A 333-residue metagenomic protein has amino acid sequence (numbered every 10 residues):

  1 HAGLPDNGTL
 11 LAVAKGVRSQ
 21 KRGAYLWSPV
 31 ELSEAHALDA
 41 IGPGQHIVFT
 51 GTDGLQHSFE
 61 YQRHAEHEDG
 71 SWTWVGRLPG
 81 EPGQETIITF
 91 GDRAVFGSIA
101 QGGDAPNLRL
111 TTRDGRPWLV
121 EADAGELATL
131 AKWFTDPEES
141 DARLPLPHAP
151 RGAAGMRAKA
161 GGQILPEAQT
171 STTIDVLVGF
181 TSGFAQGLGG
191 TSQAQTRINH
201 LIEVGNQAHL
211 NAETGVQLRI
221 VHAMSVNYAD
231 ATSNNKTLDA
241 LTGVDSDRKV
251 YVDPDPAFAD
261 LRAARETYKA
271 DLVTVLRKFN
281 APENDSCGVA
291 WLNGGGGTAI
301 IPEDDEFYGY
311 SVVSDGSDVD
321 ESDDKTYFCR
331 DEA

Functional and structural regions predicted by a protein language model:
H1-A124: N-terminal prosegments of processed precursors
G3-P5, E121-P302: Fold-level signature of zinc-dependent metallopeptidase catalytic domains
Q45, W74, V95, I174 (+3 more regions): Residue-level detector of short, conserved catalytic/binding motifs and their immediate flanks
S71, D92, H200, F328-C329: An amphipathic alpha-helix/helix-turn recognition signal
V95-A100, D271-K278, Y308-V313: Short, hydrophobic/proline-enriched secondary-structure or compact coil segments at domain edges
L177, D304-S311: Active-site-adjacent bridging/hinge elements
Y310-A333: Short pre-active-site segment immediately N-terminal to the catalytic Zn-binding motif
